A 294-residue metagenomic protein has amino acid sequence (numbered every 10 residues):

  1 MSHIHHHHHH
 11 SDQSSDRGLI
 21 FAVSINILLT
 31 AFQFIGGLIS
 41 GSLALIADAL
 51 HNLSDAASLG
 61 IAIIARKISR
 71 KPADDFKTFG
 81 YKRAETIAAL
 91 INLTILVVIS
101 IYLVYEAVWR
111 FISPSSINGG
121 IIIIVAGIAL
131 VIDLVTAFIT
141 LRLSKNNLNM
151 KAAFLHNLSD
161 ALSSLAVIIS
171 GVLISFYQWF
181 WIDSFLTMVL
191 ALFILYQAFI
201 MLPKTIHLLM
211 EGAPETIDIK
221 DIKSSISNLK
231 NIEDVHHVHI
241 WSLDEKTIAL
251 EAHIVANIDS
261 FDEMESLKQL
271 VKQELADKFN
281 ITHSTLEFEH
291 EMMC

Functional and structural regions predicted by a protein language model:
S2-F21, A44, L50, S54 (+1 more regions): Alpha-helical transmembrane segments and adjacent TM-loop junctions that form the membrane-embedded core of multi-pass
A22-F32: The first (N-terminal) embedded transmembrane alpha-helix
I35-I46: Short, hydrophobic transmembrane alpha-helix segments
